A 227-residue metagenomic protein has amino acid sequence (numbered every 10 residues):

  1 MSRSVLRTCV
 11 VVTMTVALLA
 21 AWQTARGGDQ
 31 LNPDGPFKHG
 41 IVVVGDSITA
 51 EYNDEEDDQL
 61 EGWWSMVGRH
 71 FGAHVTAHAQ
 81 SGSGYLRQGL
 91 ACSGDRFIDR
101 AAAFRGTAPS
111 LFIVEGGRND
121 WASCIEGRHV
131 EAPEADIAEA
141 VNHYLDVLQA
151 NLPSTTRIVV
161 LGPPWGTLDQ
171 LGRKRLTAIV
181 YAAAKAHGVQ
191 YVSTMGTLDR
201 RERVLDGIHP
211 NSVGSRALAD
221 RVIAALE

Functional and structural regions predicted by a protein language model:
M1-G27: Secretory targeting and sorting signals
V16, E51, D99: Cys/His-rich zinc-coordinating "finger/knuckle" motifs
W22-S81, F112: Serine-esterase "nucleophile elbow" of acetyl-processing enzymes
T24-G27, C92-I98: Short gly/ser/thr-rich secondary-structure transition/capping motifs
I48, G82-G84, W165, L198: Residue-level detector of flexible, active-site-proximal loop/helix-junction positions within diverse enzyme catalytic
A50-D58, A79-R96, E126-A135, G207: Acidic/histidine-rich helix-loop elements that form or flank divalent-metal/phosphate-binding sites at the catalytic
D95-E227: Alpha-helical cap/lid subdomain in secreted, periplasmic, or secretory-pathway luminal O-acyl-processing enzymes
